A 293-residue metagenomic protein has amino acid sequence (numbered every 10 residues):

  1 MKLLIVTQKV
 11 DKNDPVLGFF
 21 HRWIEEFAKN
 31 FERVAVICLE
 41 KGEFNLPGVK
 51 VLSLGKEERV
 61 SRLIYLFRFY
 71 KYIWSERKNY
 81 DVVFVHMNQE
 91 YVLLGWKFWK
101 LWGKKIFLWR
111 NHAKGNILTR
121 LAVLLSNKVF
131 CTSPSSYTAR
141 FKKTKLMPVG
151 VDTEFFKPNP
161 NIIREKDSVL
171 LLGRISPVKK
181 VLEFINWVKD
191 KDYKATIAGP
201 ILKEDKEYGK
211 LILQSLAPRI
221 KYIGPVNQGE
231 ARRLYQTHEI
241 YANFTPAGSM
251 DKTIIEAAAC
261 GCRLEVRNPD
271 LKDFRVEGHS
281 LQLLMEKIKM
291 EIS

Functional and structural regions predicted by a protein language model:
G18-E25, S176-D190: A conserved mid-protein helix/loop that constitutes part of the nucleotide-sugar donor-binding site
K50-G55, G115-N116, V123-P158, I223: Donor nucleotide-sugar binding/catalytic pocket of nucleotide-sugar-dependent glycosyltransferases
E58-V85, E90-W102, L121-L124, E230-R233: An amphipathic, basic-hydrophobic alpha-helix
L94, N116-I117, E183, R233 (+2 more regions): A short, glycine- and acidic-residue-rich donor-binding loop in the catalytic cores of nucleotide-sugar-dependent
V151-K166, P177: Acidic anion/phosphate-binding donor-loop and adjacent secondary structure in glycosyltransferase catalytic cores
K194-R219, E230: Short, structured helix-loop element that forms part of the nucleotide-activated donor/catalytic region
P225-V226, R233-H238: Short alpha-helical donor nucleotide-sugar binding micro-motif in glycosyltransferases
P246: Aromatic "clamp/platform" in nucleotide-sugar-dependent glycosyltransferases that forms part of the donor/acceptor
